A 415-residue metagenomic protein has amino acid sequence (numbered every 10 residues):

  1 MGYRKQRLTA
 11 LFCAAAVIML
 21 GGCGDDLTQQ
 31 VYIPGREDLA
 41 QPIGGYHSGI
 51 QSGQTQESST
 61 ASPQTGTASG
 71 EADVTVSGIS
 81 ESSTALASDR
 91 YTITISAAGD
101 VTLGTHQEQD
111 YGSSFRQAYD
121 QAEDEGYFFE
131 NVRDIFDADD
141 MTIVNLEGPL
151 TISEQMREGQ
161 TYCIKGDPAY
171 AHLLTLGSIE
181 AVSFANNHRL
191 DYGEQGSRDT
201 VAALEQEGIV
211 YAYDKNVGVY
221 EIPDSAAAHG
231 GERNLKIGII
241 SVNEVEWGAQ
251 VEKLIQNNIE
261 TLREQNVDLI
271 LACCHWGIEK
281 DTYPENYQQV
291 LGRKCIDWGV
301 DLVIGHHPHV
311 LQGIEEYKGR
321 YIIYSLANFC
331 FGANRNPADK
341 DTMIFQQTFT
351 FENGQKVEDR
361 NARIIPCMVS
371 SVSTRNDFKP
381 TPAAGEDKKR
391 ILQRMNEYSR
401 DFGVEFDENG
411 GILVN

Functional and structural regions predicted by a protein language model:
M1-R4, I33: Intrinsically disordered, low-complexity regions enriched in serine, threonine, proline and polar/charged residues
Y3-L27: Sec-dependent N-terminal signal peptides of Gram-positive bacterial secreted proteins and lipoproteins
C23-G53, E57-N415: Acidic, metal/ion-coordinating pockets
